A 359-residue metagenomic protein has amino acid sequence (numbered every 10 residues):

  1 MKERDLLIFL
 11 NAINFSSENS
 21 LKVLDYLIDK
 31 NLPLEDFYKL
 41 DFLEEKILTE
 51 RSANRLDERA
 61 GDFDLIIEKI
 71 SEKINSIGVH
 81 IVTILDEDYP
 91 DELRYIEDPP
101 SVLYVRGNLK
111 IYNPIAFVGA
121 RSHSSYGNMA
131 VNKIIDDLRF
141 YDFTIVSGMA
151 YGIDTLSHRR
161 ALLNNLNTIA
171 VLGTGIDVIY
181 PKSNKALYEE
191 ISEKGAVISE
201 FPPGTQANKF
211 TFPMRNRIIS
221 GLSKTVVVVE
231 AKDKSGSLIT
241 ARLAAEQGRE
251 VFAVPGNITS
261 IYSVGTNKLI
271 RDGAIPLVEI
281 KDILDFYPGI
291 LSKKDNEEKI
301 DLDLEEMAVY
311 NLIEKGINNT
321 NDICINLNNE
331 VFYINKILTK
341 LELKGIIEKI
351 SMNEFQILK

Functional and structural regions predicted by a protein language model:
M1-K2, I81-K359: Glycine-biased, small-residue-rich flexible motifs in mid-sequence functional cores and linkers
M1-M129, K133-F140: Short, positively charged patches
